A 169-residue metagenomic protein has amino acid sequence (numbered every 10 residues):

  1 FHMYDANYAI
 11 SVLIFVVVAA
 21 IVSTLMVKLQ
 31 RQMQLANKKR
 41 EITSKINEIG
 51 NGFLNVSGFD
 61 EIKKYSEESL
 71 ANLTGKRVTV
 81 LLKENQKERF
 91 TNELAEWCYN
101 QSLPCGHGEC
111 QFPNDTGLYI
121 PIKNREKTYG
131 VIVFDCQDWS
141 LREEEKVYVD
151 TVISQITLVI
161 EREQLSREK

Functional and structural regions predicted by a protein language model:
F1-A9, A95, C105, K169: Short intrinsically disordered, low-complexity coil segments enriched in acidic
F1-M33: Transmembrane alpha-helices and immediately adjacent membrane-cytoplasm interface residues in multi-pass integral
D5-Y8, E41, F90, Y148: Short acidic-hydrophobic sequence patches enriched in Asp/Glu that either
Y8, V12, E41-K45, S69: Membrane-proximal extracytoplasmic alpha-helices
I14-V22, E41-S44, T74-G75, K127: Membrane-embedded alpha-helical core segments of multi-pass
F15-K28, R125, Y148-K169: Signal-transmission/dimerization alpha-helices at domain junctions
T24-Y65, E168-K169: Membrane-proximal helical linkers
E48-V159: GAF sensory domains
